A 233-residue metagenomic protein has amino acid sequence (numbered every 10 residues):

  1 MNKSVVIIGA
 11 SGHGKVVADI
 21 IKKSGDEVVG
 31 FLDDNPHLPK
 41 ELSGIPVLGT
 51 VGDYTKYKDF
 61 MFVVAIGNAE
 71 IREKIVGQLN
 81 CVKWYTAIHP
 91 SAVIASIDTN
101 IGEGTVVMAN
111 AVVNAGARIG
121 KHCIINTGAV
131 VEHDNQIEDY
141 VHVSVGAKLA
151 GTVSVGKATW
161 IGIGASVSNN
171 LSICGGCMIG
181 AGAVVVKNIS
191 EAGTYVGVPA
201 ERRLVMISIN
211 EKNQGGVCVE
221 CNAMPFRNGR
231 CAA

Functional and structural regions predicted by a protein language model:
M1-L42, L48-K56, T105: Hydrophobic, well-ordered beta-alpha structural blocks that scaffold small-molecule cofactor pockets
H13, I71, V185: Short phosphate-engaging motifs
A18-I20, K74-Q78, I119-G120, S190-E191 (+1 more regions): Short amphipathic alpha-helical segments
P36-A95: Phosphate-bearing ligand-interacting subdomains that bind or position ATP/ADP/UDP/GDP/NAD(P) or nucleotide-linked
A87-R203: Structural signal for interior beta-strand "rungs" in well-ordered beta-sheet cores of soluble enzyme domains
A223-M224: Intrinsic disorder/low-complexity segments
R227-R230: Basic polycationic patches enriched in arginine
